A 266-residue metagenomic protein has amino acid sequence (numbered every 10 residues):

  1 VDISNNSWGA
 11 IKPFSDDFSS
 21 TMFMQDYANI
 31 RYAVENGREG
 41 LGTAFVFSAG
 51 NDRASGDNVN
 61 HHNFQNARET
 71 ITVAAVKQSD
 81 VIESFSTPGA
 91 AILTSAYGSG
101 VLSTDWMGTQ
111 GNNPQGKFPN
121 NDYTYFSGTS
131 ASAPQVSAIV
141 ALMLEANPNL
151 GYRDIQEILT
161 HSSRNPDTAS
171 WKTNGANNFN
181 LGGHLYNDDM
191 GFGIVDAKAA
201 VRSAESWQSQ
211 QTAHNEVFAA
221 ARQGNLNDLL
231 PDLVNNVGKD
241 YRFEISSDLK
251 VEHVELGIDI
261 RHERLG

Functional and structural regions predicted by a protein language model:
D2-M107, I158-R164: Catalytic-core segments of hydrolase enzymes
D2-S4, S99-M190, I194: Hydrolase catalytic cores
P13, A54, Q78-S79, S132 (+2 more regions): Short, electropositive, low-hydrophobicity segments enriched in small/polar residues
G50, Y186, I194-L265: Secreted peptidase-domain scaffold signal
T72-V76, F179, K250-H253: Short Pro/Gly-enriched beta-strand edge/turn motifs at strand-loop
I82-S86, A91, H184, D189-M190 (+1 more regions): Short Gly/Pro-enriched turn/cap motifs at secondary-structure boundaries
L93, A138, A199: Alpha-helical scaffold segments in soluble metabolic enzymes
